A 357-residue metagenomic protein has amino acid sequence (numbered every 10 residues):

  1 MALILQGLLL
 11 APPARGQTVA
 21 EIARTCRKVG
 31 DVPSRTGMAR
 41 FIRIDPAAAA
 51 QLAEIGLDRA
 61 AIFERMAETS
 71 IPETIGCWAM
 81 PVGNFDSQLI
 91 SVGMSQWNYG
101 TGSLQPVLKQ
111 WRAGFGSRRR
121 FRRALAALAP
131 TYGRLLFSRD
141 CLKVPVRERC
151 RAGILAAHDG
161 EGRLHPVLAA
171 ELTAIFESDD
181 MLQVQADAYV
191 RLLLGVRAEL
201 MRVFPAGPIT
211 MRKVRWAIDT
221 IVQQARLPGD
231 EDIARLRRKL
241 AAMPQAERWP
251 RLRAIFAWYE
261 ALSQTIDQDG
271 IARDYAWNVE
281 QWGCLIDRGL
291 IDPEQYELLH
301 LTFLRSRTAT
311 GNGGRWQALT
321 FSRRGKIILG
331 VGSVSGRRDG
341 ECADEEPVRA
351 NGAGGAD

Functional and structural regions predicted by a protein language model:
M1-L8: Bacterial N-terminal signal peptides
G16-E171, V184-G207, R212-D357: Cell-wall polysaccharide-cleaving catalytic domain and substrate-binding groove, primarily in peptidoglycan/chitin
E171-D180: Surface-exposed cleft-lining segments at the edges of enzyme active sites
